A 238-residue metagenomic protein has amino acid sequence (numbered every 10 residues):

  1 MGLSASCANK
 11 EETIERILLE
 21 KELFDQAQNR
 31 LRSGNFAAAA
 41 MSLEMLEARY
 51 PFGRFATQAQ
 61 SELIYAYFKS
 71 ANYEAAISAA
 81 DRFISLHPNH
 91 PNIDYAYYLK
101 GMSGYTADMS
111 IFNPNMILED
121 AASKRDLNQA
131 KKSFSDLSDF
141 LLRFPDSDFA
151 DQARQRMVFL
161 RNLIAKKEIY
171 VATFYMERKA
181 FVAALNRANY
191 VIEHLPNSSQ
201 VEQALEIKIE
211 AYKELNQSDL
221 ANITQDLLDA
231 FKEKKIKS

Functional and structural regions predicted by a protein language model:
M1-S4: Bacterial N-terminal signal peptides
S6-S238: Acidic, polar-rich low-complexity tracts and alpha-helical solenoid repeat scaffolds
